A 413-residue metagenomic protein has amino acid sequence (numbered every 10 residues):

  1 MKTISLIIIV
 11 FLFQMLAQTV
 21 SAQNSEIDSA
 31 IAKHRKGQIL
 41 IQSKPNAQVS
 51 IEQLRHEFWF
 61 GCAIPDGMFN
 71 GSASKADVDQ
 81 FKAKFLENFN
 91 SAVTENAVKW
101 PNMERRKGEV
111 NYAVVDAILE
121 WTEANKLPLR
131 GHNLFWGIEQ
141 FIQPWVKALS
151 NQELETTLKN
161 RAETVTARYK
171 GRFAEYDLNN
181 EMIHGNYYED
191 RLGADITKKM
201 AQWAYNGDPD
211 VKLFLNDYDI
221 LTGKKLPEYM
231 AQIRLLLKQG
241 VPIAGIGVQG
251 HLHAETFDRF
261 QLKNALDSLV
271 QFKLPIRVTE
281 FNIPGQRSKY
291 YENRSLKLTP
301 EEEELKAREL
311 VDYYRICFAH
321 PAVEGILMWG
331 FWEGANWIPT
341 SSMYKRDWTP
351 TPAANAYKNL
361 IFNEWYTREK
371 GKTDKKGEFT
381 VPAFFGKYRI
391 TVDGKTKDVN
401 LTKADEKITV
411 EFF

Functional and structural regions predicted by a protein language model:
M1-Q23: Bacterial Sec-dependent N-terminal signal peptides
Q23-G71, W100-M103, A148, L192-D195 (+3 more regions): Beta-strand-rich domain onsets/edges
F60-I64, N90-T94, L129-N133, A174-L178 (+4 more regions): Hydrophobic faces of well-ordered beta-strands that scaffold small-molecule active sites in alpha/beta enzyme cores
P65-K82, E189-Y291: Noncatalytic carbohydrate-binding groove/subsite architecture in carbohydrate-active enzymes
S74, D79-N88, F379-K387: Short Pro-Gly-centered beta-turn/loop motif in secreted/extracellular proteins
Q80-N88, N111-W121, R161, V165 (+6 more regions): A general structural detector for well-ordered alpha-helical segments in enzyme core domains, enriched
S91-R105, V114-I220: Substrate-binding cleft and catalytic face of glycoside hydrolase catalytic domains, especially the flexible beta-alpha
Q140-F141, K147-L149, L154, R168-G171 (+5 more regions): Aromatic-rich peripheral "rim/lid" segments of glycoside hydrolase catalytic domains that contact and position glycan
